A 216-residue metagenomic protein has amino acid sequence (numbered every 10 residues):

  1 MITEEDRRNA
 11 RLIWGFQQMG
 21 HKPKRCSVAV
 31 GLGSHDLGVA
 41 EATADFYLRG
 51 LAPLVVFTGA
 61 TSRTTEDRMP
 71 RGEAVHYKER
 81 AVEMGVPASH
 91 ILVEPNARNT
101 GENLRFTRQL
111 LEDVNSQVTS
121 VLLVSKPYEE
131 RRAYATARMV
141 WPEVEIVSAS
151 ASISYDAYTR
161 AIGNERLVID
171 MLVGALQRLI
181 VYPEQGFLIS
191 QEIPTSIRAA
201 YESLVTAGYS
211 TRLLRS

Functional and structural regions predicted by a protein language model:
M1-L172: A structural signal for short, hydrophobic/glycine-enriched beta-strand patches
I162-S216: A conserved mid-domain beta-alpha-beta active-site/ligand-binding segment of alpha/beta enzyme cores
